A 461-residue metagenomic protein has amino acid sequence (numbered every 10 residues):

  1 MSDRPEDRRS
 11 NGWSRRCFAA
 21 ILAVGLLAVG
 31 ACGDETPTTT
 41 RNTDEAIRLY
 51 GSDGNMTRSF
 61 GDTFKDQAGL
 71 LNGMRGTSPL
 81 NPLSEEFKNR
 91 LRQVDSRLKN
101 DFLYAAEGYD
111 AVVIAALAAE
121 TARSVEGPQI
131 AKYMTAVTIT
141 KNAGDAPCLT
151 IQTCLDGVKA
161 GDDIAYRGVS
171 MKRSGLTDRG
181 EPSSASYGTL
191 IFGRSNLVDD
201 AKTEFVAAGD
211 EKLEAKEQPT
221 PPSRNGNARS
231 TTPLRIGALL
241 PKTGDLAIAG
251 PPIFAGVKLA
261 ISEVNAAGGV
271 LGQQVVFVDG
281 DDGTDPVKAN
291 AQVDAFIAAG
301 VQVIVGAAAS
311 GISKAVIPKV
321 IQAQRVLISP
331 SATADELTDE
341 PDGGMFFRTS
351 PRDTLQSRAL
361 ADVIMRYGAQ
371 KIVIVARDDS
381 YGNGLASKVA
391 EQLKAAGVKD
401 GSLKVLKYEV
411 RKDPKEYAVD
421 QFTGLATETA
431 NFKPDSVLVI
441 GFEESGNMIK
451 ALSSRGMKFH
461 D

Functional and structural regions predicted by a protein language model:
S2-R9, W13-D461: Extracytosolic ligand-binding ectodomains
